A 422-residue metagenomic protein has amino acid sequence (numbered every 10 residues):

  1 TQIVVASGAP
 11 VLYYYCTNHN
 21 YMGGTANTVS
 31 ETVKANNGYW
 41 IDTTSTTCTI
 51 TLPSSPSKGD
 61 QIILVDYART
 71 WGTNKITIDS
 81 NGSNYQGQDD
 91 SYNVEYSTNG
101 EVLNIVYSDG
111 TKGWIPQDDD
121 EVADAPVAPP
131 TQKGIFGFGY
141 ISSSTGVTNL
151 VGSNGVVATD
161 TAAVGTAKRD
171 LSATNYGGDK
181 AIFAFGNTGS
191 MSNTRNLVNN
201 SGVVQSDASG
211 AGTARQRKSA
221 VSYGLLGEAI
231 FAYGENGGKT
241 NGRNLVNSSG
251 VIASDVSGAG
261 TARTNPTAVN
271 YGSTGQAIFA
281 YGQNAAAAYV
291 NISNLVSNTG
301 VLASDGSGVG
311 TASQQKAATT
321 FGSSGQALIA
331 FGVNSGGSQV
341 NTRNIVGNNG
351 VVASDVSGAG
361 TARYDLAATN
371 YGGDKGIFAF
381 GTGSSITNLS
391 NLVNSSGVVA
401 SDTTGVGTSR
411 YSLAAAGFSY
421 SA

Functional and structural regions predicted by a protein language model:
T1-Y15, T44-D124: Acidic, glycine/polar-enriched metal-coordinating patches/loops that mediate binding to polyanionic ligands
T17-Y21: Beta-strand-rich extracellular modules
G23-T25: Short, positively charged, Gly/Tyr-enriched micro-motifs that form contact patches at catalytic or ligand/partner
N27-S30: Short beta-strand edge segments in extracellular beta-sheet folds
V33-N36, G72, A128: A short, polar/charged loop/turn motif at coil->beta-strand junctions and beta-hairpin connectors
A35-G38, G59, G100-E101, D305: Glycine-centered loop/turn motifs
N93-Y96, N104, D119-A422: Kelch-like beta-propeller repeat domains
